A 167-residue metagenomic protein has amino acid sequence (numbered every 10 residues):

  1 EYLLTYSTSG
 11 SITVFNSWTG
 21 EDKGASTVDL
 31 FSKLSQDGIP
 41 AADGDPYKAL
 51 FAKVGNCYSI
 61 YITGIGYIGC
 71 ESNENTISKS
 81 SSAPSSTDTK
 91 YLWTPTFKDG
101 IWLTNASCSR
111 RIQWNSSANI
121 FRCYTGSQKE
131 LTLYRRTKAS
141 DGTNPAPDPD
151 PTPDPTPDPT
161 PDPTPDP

Functional and structural regions predicted by a protein language model:
E1-N144: Lectin-like carbohydrate-binding module/patch detector with strong preference for beta-trefoil
D141-P167: Ser/Thr/Gly/Pro-rich low-complexity, disordered linker/stalk segments of secreted and cell-surface proteins
